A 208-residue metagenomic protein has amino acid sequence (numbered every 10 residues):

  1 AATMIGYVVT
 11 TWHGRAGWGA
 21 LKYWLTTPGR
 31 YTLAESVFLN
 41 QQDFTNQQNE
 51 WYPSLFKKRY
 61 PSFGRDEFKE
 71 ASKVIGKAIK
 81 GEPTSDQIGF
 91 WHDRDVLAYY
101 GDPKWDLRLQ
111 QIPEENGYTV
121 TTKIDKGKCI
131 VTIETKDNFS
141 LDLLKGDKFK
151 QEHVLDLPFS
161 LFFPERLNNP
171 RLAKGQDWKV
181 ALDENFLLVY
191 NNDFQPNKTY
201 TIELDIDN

Functional and structural regions predicted by a protein language model:
A1-E115, T121: Active-site-proximal C-terminal subdomain of hydrolase catalytic domains
T119, K123-N208: C-terminal beta-sandwich/jelly-roll accessory domains of carbohydrate-active enzymes
